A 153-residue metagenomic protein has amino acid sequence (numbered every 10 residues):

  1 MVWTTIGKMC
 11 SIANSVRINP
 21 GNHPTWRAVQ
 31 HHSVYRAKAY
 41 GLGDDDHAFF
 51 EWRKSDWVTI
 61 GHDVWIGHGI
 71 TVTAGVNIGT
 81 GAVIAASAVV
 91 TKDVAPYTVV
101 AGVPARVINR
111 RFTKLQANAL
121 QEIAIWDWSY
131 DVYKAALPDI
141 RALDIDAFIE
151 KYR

Functional and structural regions predicted by a protein language model:
M1-A74: Flexible, glycine/small-residue-enriched loop-and-beta-strand segment within the central core of proteins
V16, V72, A88-V90, A105: Short coil-to-beta-strand initiation/turn motif
N22-P24, V94, R110-R111: Conserved catalytic-core motifs of eukaryotic protein kinase domains, centered on the activation segment
E51, D56, A124, S129-P138: Leloir-type glycosyltransferase catalytic cores
G69-A82, V90-T91: Beta-rich strand-turn-strand
V132-Y152: ABC ATPase nucleotide-binding domains
